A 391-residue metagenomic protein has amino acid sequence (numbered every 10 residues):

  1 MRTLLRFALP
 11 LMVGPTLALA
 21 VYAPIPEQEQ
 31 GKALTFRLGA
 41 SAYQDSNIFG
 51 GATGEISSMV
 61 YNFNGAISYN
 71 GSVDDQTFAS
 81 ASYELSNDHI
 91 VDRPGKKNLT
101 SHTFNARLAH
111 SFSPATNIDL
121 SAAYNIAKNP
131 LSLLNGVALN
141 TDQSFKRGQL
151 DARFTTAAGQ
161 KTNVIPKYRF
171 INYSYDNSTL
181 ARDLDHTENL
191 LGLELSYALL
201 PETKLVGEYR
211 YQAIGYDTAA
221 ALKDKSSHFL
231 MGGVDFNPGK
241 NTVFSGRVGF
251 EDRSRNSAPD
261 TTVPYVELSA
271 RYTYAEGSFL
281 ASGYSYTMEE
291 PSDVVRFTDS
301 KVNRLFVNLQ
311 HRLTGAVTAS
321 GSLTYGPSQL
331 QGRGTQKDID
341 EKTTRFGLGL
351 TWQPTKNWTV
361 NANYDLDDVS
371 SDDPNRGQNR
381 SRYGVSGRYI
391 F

Functional and structural regions predicted by a protein language model:
M1-E29: Cleavable N-terminal export/targeting peptides
A20-F391: Gram-negative and organellar
